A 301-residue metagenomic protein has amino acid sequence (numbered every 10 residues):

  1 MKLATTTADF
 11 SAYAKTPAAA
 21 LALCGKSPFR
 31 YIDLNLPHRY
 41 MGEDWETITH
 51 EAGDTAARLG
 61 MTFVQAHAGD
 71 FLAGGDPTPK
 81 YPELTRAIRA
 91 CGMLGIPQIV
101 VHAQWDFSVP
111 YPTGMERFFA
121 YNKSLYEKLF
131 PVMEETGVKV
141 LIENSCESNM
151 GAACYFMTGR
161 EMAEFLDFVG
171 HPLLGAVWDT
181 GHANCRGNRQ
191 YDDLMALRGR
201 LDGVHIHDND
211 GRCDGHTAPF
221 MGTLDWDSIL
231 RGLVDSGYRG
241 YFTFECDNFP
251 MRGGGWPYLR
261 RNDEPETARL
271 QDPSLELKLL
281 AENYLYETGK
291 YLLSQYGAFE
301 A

Functional and structural regions predicted by a protein language model:
M1-A4, A14-P28, A57, R89 (+3 more regions): Histidine-acidic metal/acid-base catalytic patches
M1-T16, G69-Y81, E116-F119: Active-site mouth loops of central-metabolism enzymes
T6-F10, N35-R39, A68-F71, Q104-D106 (+4 more regions): Active-site beta-loop-alpha junctions enriched in small/polar residues
L23, S27-W45, H67-L72: N-terminal substrate-binding region of glycoside hydrolase catalytic domains
D33, Q65, V100, L141 (+3 more regions): Conserved beta-strand positions in the central sheet of alpha/beta enzyme cores
D33-A56, V109-T113: Glycine-rich, proline-tolerant flexible connector loops at the mouths of alpha/beta enzymes
E46-L59, L125-V132, D193, S228-G232: Catalytic-core regions built around general acid/base machinery
T55-R58, T62, G75-G175, C185 (+2 more regions): Active-site acidic/histidine proton-transfer and metal-coordination neighborhood in alpha/beta enzyme cores
